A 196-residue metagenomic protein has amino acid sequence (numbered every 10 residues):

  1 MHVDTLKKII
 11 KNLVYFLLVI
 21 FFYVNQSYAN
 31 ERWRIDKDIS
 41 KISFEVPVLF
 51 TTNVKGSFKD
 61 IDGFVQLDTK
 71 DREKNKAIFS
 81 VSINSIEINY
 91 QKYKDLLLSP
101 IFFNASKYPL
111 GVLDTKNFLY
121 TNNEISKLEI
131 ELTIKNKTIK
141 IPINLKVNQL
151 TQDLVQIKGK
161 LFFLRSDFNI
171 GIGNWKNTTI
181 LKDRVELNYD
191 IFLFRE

Functional and structural regions predicted by a protein language model:
M1-H2, N177: A general boundary/transition motif marking the beginning of the first structured unit of a protein
H2, L18, Y28-E31: Short, charged low-complexity linear motifs
V3-V14: Bacterial N-terminal signal peptides that target proteins for export
L13-Y23: Bacterial N-terminal signal peptides
Y28-E196: Low-complexity, acidic/polar, glycine-enriched regions of mature
